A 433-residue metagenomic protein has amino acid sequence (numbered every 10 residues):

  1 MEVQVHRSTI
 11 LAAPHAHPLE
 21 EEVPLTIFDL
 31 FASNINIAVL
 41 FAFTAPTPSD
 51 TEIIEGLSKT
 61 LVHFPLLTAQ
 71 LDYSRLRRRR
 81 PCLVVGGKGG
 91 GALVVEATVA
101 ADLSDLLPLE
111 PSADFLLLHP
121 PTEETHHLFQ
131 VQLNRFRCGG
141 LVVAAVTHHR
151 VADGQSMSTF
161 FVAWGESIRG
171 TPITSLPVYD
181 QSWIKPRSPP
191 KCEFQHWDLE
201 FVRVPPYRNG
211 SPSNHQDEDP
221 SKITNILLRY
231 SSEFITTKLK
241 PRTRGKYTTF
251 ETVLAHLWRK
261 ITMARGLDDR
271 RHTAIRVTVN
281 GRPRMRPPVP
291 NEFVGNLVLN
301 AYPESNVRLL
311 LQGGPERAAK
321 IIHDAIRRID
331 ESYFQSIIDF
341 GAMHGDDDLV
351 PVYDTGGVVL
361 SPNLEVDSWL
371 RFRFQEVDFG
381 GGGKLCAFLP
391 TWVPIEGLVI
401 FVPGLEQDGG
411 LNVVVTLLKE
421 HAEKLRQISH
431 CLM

Functional and structural regions predicted by a protein language model:
Q4-H6, A12-P18, A32-N34, A38-L66 (+1 more regions): Soluble acyl-CoA-dependent acyltransferase catalytic core bearing the H(X)4D motif
H15, T26-I27: Early extracytoplasmic/domain-onset interaction patches
E21-V23: N-terminal regions that are enriched for targeting/export leaders and immediately downstream pro/stem segments
G356-M433: Low-complexity, glycine/alanine/valine/leucine- and proline-rich hydrophobic stretches
